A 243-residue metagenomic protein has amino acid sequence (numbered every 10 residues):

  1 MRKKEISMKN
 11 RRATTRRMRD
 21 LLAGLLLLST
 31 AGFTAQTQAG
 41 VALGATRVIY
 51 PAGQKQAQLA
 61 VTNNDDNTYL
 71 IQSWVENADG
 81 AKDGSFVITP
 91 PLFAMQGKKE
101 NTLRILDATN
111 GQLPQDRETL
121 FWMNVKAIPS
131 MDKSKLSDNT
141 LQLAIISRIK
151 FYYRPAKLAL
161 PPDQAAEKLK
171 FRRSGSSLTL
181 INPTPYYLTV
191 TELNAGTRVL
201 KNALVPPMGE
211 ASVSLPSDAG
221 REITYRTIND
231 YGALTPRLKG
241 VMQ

Functional and structural regions predicted by a protein language model:
I6-G24: Bacterial N-terminal signal peptides that target proteins for export
A23-G32: Bacterial N-terminal signal peptides
Q38-A60, P161-K170: Beta-sheet-dominated interaction scaffolds and their linkers
A57-N63, I105, F121-K126, S177-I181: Buried hydrophobic-core signal for structured, non-transmembrane domains
N64-A81, P183-R198: Short acidic, flexible loop segments centered on an aromatic residue
D83-G111, T197-E222: Intrinsically disordered, low-complexity Pro/Gly/Ser/Thr-rich segments with frequent PxxP/GP/PP motifs and embedded
N110-L158, R221-Q243: Terminal connector regions
F171-Q243: Intrinsically disordered, low-complexity segments enriched in serine, threonine, and glycine
